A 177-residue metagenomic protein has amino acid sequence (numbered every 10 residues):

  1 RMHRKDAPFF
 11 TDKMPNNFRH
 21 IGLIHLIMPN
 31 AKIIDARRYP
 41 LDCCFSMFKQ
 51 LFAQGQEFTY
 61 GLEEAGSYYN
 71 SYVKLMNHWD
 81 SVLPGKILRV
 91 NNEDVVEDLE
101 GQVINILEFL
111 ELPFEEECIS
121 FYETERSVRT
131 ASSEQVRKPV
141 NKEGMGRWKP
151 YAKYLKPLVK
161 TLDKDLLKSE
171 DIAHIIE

Functional and structural regions predicted by a protein language model:
R1-H25: Glycine-rich phosphate-binding loop used to anchor ATP phosphates in small-molecule kinases, encompassing both
R1-P8, M47-R89, E97-E177: PAPS-dependent sulfotransferases, especially Golgi type II membrane carbohydrate sulfotransferases
F10-D12, K32-R37, L88-N92: Structured core elements
R19-G22, F45, E100: Short N-terminal helix/helix-N-cap motif within the alpha/beta-hydrolase-1
I24-F48: Conserved phosphate-donor/acceptor-positioning beta-strand/loop module used by diverse small-molecule
R38-C43, D94-E97, S127: Conserved nucleotide-binding/hydrolysis micro-motifs of P-loop NTPases
